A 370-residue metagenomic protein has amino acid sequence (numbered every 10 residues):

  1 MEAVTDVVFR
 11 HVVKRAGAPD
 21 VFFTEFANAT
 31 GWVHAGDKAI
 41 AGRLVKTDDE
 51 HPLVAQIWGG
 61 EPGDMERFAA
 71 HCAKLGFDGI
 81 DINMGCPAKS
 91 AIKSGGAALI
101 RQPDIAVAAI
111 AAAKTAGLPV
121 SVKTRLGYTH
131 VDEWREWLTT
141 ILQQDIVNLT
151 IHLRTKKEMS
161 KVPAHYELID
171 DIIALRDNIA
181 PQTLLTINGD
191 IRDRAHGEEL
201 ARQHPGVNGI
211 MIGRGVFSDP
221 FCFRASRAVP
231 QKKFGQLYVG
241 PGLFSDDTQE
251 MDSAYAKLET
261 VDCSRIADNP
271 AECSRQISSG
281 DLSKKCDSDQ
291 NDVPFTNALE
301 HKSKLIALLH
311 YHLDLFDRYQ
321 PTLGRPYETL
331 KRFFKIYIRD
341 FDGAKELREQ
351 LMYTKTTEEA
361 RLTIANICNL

Functional and structural regions predicted by a protein language model:
M1-E2, I57, A98-Q102, K123 (+3 more regions): Glycine- and other small-residue-rich loops at beta-strand/loop junctions that grip anionic moieties
M1-H71: Glycine-rich, positively charged N-terminal anion/phosphate-binding segment
E2, V8, A108, W134-W137 (+7 more regions): Alpha/beta catalytic cores of nucleotide-metabolism and tRNA/nucleoside-modifying enzymes
F22-T24, L53-I57, I80, V120-T124 (+3 more regions): Hydrophobic faces of well-ordered beta-strands that scaffold small-molecule active sites in alpha/beta enzyme cores
N28-V33, P62, G85-A97, L153-E158: Conserved radical SAM core fold
W32-H34, M159, D219-R224: Short, charged, surface-exposed secondary-structure boundary motifs
E61, P87, A97-A98, T129 (+3 more regions): Gly/Ser/Thr-rich beta-alpha loop segments that engage phosphate groups in nucleotides
A69-I80, M84, A88-K89, V107-T183: Alpha/beta enzyme core
